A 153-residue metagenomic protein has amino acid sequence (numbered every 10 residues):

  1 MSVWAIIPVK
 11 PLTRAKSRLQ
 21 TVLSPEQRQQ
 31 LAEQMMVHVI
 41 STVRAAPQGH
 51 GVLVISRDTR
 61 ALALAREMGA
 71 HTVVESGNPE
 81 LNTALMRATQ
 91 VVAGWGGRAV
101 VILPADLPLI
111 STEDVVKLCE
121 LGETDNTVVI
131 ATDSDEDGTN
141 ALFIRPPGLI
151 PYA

Functional and structural regions predicted by a protein language model:
M1-L19: N-terminal nucleotide-binding beta1-loop-alpha1 segment
L19-Q27: Short glycine-enriched, charge-decorated loop/helix-capping segments at active-site entrances that position
A32-G49: A short, N-terminal amphipathic alpha-helix
P47-T72: Acidic donor-binding segment of Leloir-type glycosyltransferases
L64-A99: Short phosphate-binding loop-to-helix
L103-A105: Active-site acidic Asp-centered loop
L107-G138: Conserved donor-nucleotide/metal-binding helix-loop-beta segment in metal-dependent transferases, i.e., the alpha-helix
I144-A153: Active-site oxyanion/phosphate-handling segment shared across diverse enzymes
